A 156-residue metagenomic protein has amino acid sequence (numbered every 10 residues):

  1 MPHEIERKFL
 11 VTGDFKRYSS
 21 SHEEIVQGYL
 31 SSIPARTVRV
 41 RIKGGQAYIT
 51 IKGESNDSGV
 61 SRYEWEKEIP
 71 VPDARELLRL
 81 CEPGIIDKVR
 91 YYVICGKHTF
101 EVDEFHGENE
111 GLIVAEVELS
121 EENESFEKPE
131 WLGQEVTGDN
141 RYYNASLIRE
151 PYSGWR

Functional and structural regions predicted by a protein language model:
M1-R156: Phosphate-end processing signature that detects enzymes handling 5′-triphosphorylated RNA and polyphosphate
